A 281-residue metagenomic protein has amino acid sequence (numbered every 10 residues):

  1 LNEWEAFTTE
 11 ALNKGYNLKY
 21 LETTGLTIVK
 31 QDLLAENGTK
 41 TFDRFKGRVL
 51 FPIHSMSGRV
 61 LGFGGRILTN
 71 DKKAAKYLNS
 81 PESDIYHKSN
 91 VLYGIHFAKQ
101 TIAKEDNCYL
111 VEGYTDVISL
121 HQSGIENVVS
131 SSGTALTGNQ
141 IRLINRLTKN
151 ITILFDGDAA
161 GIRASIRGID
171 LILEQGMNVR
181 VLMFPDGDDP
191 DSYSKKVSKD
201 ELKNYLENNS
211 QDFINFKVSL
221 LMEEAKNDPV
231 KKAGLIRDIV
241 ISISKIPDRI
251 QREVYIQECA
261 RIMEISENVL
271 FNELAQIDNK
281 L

Functional and structural regions predicted by a protein language model:
L1, G113, G133-T134, G157-D158 (+1 more regions): Short beta->alpha junction loops/turns
L1-E3, K203: Generic detector of contiguous secondary-structure segments
W4-L147, I151, A164-S165: Phosphate-handling DNA/RNA-contact segment within nucleic-acid enzymes
S55-M56, K99-N107, T137-I151, D156-L281: A charged alpha-helical hairpin associated with nucleic-acid processing machineries
